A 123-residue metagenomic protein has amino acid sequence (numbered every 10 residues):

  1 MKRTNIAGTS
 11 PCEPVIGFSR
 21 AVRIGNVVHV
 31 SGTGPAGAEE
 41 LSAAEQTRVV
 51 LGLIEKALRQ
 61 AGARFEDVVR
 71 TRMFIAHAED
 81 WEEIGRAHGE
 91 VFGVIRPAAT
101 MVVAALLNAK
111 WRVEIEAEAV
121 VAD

Functional and structural regions predicted by a protein language model:
M1-V69, I75-D123: N-terminal presequence-like segments and the immediate start of the first folded domain
